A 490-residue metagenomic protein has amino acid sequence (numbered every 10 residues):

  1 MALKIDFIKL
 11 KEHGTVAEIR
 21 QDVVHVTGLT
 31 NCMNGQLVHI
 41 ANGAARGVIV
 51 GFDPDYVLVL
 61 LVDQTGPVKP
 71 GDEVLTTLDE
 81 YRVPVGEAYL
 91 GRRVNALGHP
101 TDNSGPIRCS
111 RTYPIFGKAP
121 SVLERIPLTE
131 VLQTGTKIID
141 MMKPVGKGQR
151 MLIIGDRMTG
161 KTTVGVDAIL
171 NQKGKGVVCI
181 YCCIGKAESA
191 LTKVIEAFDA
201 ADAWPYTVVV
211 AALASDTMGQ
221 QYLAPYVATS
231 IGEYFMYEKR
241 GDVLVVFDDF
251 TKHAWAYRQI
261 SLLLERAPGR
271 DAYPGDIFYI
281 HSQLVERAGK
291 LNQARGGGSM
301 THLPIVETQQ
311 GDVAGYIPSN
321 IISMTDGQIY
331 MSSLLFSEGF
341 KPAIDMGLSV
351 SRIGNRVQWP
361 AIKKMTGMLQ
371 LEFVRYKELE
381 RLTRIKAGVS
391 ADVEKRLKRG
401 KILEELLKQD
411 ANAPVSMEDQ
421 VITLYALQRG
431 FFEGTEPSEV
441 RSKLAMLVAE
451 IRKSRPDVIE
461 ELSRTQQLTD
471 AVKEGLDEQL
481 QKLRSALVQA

Functional and structural regions predicted by a protein language model:
M1-A2, L75-T77, T134-I139, A228 (+1 more regions): Phosphate-interacting basic helix/loop segments used at nucleotide- and nucleic-acid interfaces
M1-R92, L97-T101: N-terminal accessory targeting/assembly segments
A2-I5, Y81-V85, H99-P106, L123-T129 (+4 more regions): Active-site phosphate-binding and catalytic loops of NTP-dependent enzymes
D6, P67, K252, L262-A490: Conserved catalytic/coupling modules of large nucleotide/cofactor-utilizing molecular machines
E18, G28, I40-N42, G51-F52 (+14 more regions): Flexible glycine-/small-residue-rich
V74, Y81, A88, T101-Q149 (+2 more regions): P-loop NTPase nucleotide-binding/switch module
R157-V178, C183-I184, E188-S189, A200 (+1 more regions): Conserved P-loop NTPase nucleotide-binding/switch module
